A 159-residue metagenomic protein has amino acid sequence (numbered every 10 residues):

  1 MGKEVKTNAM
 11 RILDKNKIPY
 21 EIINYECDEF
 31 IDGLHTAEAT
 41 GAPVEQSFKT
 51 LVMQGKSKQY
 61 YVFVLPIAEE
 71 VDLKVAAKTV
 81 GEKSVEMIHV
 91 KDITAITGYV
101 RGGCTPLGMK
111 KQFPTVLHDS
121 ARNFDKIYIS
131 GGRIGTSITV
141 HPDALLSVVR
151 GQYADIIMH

Functional and structural regions predicted by a protein language model:
M1-H159: Extended, low-hydrophobicity, polar/charged segments
